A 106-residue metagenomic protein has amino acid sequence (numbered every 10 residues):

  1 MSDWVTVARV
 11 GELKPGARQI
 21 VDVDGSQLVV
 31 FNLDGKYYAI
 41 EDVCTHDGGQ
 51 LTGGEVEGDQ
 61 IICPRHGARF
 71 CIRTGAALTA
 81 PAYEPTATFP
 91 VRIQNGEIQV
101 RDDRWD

Functional and structural regions predicted by a protein language model:
M1-G58, C71-I72, A76, P85-D106: N-terminal pre-ligand scaffold of iron-sulfur
C44, C63-H66: Short cysteine clusters
A80-A82: Short Gly/Pro-enriched turn/cap motifs at secondary-structure boundaries
